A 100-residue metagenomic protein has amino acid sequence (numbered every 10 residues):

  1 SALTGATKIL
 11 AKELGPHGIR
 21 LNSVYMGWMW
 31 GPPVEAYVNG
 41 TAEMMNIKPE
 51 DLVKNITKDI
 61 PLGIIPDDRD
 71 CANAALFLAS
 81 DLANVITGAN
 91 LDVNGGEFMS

Functional and structural regions predicted by a protein language model:
A2, A6-L10, L14, V24 (+1 more regions): Hydrophobic alpha-helix immediately C-terminal to the catalytic Tyr-X-X-X-Lys motif of short-chain
G5, P66-F77: Substrate-positioning beta->alpha
L14-P16, M29, P66, A79: A short hydrophobic alpha-helix cap/turn motif
G15, R20, I86-G88: Short, small/polar-rich loop/turn modules that mediate ligand/substrate recognition or access, typified
L21, Y25-A36, G40: Short, flexible catalytic-loop segment of classical short-chain dehydrogenase/reductase
M45-D51, I60-C71, L82: A conserved structural motif in NAD(P)-dependent oxidoreductases
I56-T57: Substrate-binding pocket helix/loop in short-chain dehydrogenase/reductase
A75-L76, T87-S100: Short C-terminal tail/terminal secondary-structure segment of NAD(P)H-dependent dehydrogenase/reductase domains
